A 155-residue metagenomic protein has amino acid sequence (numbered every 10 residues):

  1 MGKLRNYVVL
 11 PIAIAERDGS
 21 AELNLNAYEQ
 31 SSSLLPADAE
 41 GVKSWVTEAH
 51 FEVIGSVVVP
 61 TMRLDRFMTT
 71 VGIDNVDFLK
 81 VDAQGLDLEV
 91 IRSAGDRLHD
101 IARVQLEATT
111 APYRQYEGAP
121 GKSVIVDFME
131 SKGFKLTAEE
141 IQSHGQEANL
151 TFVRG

Functional and structural regions predicted by a protein language model:
M1-G155: Phosphate/nucleotide-binding beta-alpha loop and adjacent structural elements of enzyme active sites
